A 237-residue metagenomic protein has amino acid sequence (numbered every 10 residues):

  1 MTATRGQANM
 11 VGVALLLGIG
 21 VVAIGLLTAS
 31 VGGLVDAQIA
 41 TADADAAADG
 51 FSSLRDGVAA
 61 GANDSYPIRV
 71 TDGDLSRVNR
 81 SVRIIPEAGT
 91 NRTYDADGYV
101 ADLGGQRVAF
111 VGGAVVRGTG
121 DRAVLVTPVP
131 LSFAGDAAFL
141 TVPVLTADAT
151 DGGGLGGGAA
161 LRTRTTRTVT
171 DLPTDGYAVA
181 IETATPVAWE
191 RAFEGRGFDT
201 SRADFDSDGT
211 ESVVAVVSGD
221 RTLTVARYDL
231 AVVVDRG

Functional and structural regions predicted by a protein language model:
M1-N63: Hydrophobic alpha-helical segments
T4, A40, T71, E182-T185 (+1 more regions): Serine/threonine-rich low-complexity intrinsically disordered regions
I19, I24, I39, I68 (+2 more regions): Weak global preference for isoleucine
S30, S52-S53, S65, S76 (+7 more regions): Generic serine detector
A42-D97: Short N-terminal edge-element motif at the start of the domain
T90-R221, D235-G237: Intrinsically disordered, low-complexity regions enriched in Pro/Ser/Thr/Gly and acidic residues
L230-V232: Edge beta-strands of extracellular beta-sandwich domains
